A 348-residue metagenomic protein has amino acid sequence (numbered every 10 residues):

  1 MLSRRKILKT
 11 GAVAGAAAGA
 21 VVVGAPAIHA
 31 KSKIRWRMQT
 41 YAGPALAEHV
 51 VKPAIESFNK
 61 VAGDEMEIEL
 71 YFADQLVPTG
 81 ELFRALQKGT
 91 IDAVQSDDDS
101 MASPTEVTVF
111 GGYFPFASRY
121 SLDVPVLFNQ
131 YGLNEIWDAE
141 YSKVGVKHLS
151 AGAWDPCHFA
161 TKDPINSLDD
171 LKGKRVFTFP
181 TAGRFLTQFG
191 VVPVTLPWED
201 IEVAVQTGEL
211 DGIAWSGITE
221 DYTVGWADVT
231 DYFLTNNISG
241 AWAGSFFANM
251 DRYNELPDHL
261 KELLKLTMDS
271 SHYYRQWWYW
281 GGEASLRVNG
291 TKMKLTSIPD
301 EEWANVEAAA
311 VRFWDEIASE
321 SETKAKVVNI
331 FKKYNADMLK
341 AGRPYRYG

Functional and structural regions predicted by a protein language model:
L2-V124, E135-G348: N-terminal secretory/targeting leader peptides
